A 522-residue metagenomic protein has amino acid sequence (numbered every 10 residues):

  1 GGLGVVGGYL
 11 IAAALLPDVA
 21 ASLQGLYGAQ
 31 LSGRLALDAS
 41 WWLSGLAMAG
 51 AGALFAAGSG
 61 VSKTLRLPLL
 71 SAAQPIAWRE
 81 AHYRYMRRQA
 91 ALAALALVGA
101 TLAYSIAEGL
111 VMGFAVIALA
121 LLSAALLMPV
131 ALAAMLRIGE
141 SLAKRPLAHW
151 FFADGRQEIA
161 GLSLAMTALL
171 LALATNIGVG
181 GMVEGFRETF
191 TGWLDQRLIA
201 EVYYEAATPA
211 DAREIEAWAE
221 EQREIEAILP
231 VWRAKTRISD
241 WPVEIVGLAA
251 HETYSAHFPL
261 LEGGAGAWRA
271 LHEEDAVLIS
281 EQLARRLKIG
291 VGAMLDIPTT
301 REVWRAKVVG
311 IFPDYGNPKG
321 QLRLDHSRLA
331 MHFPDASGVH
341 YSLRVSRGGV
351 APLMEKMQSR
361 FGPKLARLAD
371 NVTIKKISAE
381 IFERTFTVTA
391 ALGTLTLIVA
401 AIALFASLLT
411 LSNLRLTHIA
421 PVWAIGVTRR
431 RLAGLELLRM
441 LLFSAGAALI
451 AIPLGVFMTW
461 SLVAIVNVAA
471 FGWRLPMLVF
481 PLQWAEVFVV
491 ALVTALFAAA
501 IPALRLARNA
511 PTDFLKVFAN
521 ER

Functional and structural regions predicted by a protein language model:
G1, I402-A445: Interfacial "coupling" helices/loops that link adjacent transmembrane helices in transporter permeases
G1-Y27, S40-R66, A93-I106, P129-I138 (+3 more regions): Small-residue-rich transmembrane alpha-helices
D38-G60, R79-L170, A174-M182, E486-A498: Alpha-helical transmembrane segments, especially those used as permease/efflux helices and single-pass anchors
L43, K144-F152, R156, A160-S163 (+6 more regions): Alpha-helical membrane-protein architecture signal
R66-A81, A507-R522: Short cytosolic juxtamembrane segments of multi-pass membrane proteins
V111-A118, T189-F190, K356, R360-I398 (+1 more regions): Peri-transmembrane interface segments
L127-A270, E281, G290-A293, I377 (+1 more regions): Juxtamembrane segments of multi-pass membrane proteins
K235-D240, E244-H272, L278-D370, A379: Basic-flanked hydrophobic alpha-helices used for secretion and membrane insertion
